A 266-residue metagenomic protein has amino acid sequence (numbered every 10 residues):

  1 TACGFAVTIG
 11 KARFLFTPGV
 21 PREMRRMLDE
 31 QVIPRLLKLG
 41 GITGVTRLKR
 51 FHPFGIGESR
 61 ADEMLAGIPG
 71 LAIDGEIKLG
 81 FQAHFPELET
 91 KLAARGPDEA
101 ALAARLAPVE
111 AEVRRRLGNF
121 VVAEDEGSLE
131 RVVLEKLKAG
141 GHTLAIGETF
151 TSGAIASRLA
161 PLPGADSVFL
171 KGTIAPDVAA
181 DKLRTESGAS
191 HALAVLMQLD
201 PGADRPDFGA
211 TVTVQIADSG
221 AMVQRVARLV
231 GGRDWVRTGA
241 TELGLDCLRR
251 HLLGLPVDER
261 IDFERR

Functional and structural regions predicted by a protein language model:
T1-A2, A72-G80: Short amphipathic beta-strand starts and helix->beta connectors
T1-L39, T43: Proline/glycine-rich low-complexity loops and linkers
F5-V7, F81-A83, A94, V212-S219: Short beta-strand elements
P21-E23, S59, P86, A145 (+1 more regions): Gly/Ser/Thr-rich loops at beta-strand to alpha-helix junctions that form or flank small-molecule/cofactor-binding
G40-G57: Short glycine-/aliphatic-rich beta-strand segments at the starts of folded cytosolic domains
I56-E76: Short amphipathic alpha-helix segments
H84-P108: Terminal amphipathic helices with adjacent charged low-complexity linkers/tails
A100-R266: Short alpha-helical segments enriched in small residues
